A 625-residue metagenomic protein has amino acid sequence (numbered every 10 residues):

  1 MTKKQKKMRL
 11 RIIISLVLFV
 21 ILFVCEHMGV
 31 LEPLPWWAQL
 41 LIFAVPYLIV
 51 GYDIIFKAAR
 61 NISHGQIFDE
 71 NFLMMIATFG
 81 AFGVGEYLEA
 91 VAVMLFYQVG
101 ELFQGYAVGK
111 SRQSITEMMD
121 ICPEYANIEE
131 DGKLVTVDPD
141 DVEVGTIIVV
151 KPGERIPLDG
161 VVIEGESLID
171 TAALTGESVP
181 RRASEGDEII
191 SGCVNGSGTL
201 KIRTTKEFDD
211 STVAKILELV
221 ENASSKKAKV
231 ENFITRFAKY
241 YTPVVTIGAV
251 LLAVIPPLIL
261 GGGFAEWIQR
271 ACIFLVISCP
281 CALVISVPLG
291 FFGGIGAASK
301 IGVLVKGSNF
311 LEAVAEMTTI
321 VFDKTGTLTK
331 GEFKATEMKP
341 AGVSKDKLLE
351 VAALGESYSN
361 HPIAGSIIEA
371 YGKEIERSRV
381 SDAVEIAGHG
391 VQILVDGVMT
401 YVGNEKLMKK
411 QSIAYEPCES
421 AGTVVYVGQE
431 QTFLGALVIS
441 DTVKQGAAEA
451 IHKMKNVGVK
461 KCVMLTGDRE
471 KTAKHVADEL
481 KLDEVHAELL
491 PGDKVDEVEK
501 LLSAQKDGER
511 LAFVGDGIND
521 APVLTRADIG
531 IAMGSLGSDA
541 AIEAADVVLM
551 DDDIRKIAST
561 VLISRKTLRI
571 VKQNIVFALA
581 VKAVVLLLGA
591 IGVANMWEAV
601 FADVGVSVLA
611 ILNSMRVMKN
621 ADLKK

Functional and structural regions predicted by a protein language model:
M1-I14, Y241: N-terminal membrane topogenic signal
I14-V17, N232-G261, R270-F291, K572-F601: Bilayer-spanning, highly hydrophobic alpha-helical transmembrane segments
F19, F23, I42-Y125, E129 (+7 more regions): Actuator/coupling domain of P-type ATPases
V20, V24-P35, I55-N61, F79-G80 (+10 more regions): Membrane-embedded alpha-helical bundles of multi-pass transporters
A58, E86, A107, A126 (+28 more regions): Residue-level signature of catalytic and energy-coupling elements of molecular machines, predominantly ATP/GTP-dependent
A59-D69, F103-E117, L289-S308, M615-K625: Juxtamembrane helix-loop transition segments at the membrane interface in multi-pass membrane proteins
D69-M74, I115-E130, S299-K324: Membrane-cytosol interface motif
E117, D131, N309-I529, L562-R565 (+1 more regions): Cytosolic catalytic headpiece
